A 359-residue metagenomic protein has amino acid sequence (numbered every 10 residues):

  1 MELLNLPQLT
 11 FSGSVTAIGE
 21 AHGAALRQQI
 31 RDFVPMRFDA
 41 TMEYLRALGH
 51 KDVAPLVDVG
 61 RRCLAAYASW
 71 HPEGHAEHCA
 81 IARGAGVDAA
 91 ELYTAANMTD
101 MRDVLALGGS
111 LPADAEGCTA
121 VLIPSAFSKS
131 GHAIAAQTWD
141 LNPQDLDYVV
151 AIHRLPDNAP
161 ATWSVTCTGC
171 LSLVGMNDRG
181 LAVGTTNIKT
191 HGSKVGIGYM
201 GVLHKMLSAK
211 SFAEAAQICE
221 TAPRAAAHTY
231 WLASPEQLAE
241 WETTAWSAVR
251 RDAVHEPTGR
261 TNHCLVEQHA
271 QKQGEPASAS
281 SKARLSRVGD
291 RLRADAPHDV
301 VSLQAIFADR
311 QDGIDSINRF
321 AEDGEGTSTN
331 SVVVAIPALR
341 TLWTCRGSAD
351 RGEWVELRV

Functional and structural regions predicted by a protein language model:
M1-G117, M206-V249, A253-V359: C-terminus-biased signal that marks the final domain/tail of proteins
M98-M200, N330-V334, L342-T344, D350-G352: Internal mixed beta-strand/loop scaffold within catalytic domains of large alpha/beta enzymes
